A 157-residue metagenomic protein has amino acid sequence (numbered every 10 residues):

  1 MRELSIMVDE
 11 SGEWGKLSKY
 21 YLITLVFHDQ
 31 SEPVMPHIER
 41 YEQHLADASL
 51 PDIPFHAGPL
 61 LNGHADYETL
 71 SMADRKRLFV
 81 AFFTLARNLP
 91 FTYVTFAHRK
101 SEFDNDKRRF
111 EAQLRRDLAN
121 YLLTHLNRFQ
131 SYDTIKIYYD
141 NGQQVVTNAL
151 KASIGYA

Functional and structural regions predicted by a protein language model:
M1-A157: Phosphate-ester processing/binding pockets and catalytic centers
